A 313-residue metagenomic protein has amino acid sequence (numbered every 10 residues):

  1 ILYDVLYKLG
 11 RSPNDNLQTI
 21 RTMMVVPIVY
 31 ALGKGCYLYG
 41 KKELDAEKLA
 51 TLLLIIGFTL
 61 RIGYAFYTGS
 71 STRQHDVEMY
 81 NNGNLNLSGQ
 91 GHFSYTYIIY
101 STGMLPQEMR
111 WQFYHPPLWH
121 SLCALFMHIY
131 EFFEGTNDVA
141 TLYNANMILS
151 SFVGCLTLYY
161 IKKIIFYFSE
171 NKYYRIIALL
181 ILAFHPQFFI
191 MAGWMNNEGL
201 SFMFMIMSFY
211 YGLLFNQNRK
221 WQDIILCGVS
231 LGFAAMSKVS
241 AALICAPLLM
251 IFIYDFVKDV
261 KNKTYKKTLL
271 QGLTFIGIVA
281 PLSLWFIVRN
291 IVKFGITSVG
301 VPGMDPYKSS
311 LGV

Functional and structural regions predicted by a protein language model:
I1-Y67, T268-I278: Start-transfer (signal-anchor) and selected internal transmembrane alpha helices of multi-pass inner/ER membrane
G35, N144-S169, M207: Transmembrane-helix motifs of polytopic, lipid-linked glycan transferases
F133-T141, I161-F184, M203: Transmembrane-helix signature of polytopic, membrane-embedded enzymes that assemble or transfer cell-envelope glycans
Y167-S169, S208-L226, A234, F256-K258: Membrane-interface transmembrane helices that cradle and orient dolichyl/undecaprenyl
Q187-L200: Short acidic/glycine- and proline-prone juxtamembrane loop motifs at membrane-interface regions of multi-pass membrane
L214-Q217, I244-V279: Perimembrane helix-loop-helix junctions
D223-V239, C245, L249: Membrane-interface alpha helices of multi-pass inner-membrane proteins
Y254, T268-V313: Membrane-lumen/periplasm interface segments of specific transmembrane helices in polyprenyl phosphate-linked
